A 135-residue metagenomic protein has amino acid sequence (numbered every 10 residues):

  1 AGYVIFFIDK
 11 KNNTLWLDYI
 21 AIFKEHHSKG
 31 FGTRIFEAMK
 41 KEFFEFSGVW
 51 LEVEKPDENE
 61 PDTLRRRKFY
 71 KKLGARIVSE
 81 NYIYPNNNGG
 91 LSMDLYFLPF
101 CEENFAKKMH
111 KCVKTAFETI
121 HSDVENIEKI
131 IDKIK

Functional and structural regions predicted by a protein language model:
A1-I8, T14-A21: Conserved beta-strand in the GNAT
N12-T14, G48, M93: A generic structural signal for beta-strand entry/edge sites
N13-D18, E58-A75, V113: Conserved N-terminal glycine/acidic-rich loop preference
I20-H27, K55-D57: A short, internal acetyl-CoA/4′-phosphopantetheine-binding micro-motif in the GNAT/acyltransferase core
I22, S28-E42: Conserved acetyl-CoA-binding loop-helix of GNAT-fold acetyltransferases
K41-P61, R65: Conserved GNAT acetyl-CoA-binding A-motif
E52, R65-G90: Conserved catalytic-core motifs of GNAT/GCN5-like acyltransferases
T63, Y82-I134: C-terminal "cap" of GNAT-fold acetyltransferases
